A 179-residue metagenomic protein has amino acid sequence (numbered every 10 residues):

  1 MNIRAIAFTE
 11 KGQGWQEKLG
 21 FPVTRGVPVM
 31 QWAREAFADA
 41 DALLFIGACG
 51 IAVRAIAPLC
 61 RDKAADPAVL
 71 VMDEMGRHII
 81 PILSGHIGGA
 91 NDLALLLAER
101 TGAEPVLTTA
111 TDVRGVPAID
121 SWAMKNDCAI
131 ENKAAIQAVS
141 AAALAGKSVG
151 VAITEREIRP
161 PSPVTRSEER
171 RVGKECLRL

Functional and structural regions predicted by a protein language model:
M1-N2, D39-A42, A64-A68, E74-R77 (+3 more regions): Short coil/turn connectors at secondary-structure junctions
M1-P22, G26: N-terminal basic/disordered segments at the start of proteins
A5, P22-V27, L44-G47, V71-M72 (+2 more regions): General beta-strand structural signal in soluble alpha/beta enzymes
E10-K11, C49-I51, T111: Short glycine-rich anion-binding loops that position phosphate/pyrophosphate groups of nucleotides and phosphorylated
K18-P22, P58-K63, I87, W122-M124 (+1 more regions): Short, solvent-exposed amphipathic alpha-helical segments in soluble enzyme and RNA/protein-processing domains
P28, W32-G89: Glycine/small-residue-rich interface belts in oligomeric ring/scaffold proteins and their assembly partners
M72-L83, T101-K147, T154: Internal, active-site/partner-interface "lid" segment
E168-L179: Conserved small/polar residues in nucleotide/adenosyl-binding loops
